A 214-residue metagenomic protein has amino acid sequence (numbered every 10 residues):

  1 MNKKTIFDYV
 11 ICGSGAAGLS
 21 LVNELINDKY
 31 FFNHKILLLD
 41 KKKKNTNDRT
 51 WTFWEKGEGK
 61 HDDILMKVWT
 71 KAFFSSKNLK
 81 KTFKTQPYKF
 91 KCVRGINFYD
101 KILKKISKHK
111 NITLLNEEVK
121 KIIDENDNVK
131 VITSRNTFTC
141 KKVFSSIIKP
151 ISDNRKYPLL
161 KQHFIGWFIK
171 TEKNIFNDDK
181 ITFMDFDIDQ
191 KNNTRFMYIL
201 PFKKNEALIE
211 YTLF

Functional and structural regions predicted by a protein language model:
M1-A17, L37: Beta1/beta-strand and adjacent pyrophosphate-binding region of the FAD-binding site in flavoprotein oxidoreductases
M1-I6, K29-N33, K108, S134-R135: Short, Lys/Arg-enriched, disordered terminal segments
K4, K80-T82, R135-T139: Short, mixed charged/polar active-site loops that provide acid/base catalysis or chelate metal/phosphate cofactors
C12, K60-V68, Y157-K161: Bimodal feature
S14, E24, D28, H109-F214: Predominantly flavin-linked oxidoreductase catalytic cores and closely associated redox partners
S20, E24-L79: N-terminal FAD cofactor-binding segment of flavoenzymes
E55-E117, I122-E125: A conserved beta-strand/loop capping segment in the N-terminal third of enzymes that catalyze redox or closely related
